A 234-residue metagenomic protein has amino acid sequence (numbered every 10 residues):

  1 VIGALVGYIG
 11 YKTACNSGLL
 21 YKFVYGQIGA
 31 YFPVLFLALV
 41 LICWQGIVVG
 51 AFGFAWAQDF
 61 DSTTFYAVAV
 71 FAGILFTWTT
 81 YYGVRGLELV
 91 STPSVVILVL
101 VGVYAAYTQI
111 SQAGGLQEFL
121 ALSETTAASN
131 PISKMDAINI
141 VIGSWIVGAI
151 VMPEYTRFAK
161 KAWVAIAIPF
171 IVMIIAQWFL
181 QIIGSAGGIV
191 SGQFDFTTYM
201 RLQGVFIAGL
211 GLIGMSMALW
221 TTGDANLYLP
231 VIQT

Functional and structural regions predicted by a protein language model:
V1, P93-S94, M152-Q181: Junctions where cytoplasmic loops transition into the N-terminal start of transmembrane alpha-helices in multi-pass
V1-Y25, P33-A38: Juxtamembrane transmembrane-helix boundary signature
G7-Y8, A51-D59, G73-S94, V151-K160 (+1 more regions): Membrane-water interface regions at transmembrane-helix termini and the short interhelical loops of multi-pass membrane
A30-D61, S216-T234: Hydrophobic transmembrane alpha-helices that form the core helical bundles of multi-pass secondary transporters
Y31-A38, D59-Y82, V96-A106, S133-M152 (+3 more regions): Transmembrane alpha-helical segments of multi-pass small-molecule transport proteins
V96-E124, A137, V141-W145, G184-V190: Hydrophobic alpha-helical segments and their helix-loop junctions in multi-pass secondary transporters
I142-A165, I182-G187, T222-L229: Juxtamembrane interface elements at the cytosolic ends of transmembrane helices in multi-pass membrane proteins
I175-L227: TM-loop-TM module centered on a large, flexible mid-protein loop between adjacent transmembrane helices in multi-pass
